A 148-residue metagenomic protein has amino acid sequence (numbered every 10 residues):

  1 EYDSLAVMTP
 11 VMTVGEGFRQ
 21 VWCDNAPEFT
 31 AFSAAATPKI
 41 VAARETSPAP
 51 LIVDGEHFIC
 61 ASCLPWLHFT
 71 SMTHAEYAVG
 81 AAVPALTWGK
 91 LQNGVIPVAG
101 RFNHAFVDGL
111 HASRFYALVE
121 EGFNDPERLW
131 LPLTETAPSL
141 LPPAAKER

Functional and structural regions predicted by a protein language model:
E1, P84, G94-I96: Gly/Ser/Thr-rich phosphate-binding loops and adjoining beta-strand/alpha-helix segments that form adenosine-phosphate
E1-V7: Hydrophobic "lid/gating" helix adjacent to the active-site nucleophile that controls access to an acyl-thioester pocket
V11-F69: Helical lid/core segments from catalytic subdomains that handle acyl or acyl-like groups
E56-G89: Flexible, Gly/Pro-enriched loop and linker segments at secondary-structure and domain junctions
Q92-G100, D108: Conserved glycine-centered short motifs in functionally critical loops
R114-V119: Structural preference for long, well-ordered alpha-helical segments in enzyme cores
E121-L141, A145: Flexible helix-coil linker/hinge segments at domain or subdomain boundaries
